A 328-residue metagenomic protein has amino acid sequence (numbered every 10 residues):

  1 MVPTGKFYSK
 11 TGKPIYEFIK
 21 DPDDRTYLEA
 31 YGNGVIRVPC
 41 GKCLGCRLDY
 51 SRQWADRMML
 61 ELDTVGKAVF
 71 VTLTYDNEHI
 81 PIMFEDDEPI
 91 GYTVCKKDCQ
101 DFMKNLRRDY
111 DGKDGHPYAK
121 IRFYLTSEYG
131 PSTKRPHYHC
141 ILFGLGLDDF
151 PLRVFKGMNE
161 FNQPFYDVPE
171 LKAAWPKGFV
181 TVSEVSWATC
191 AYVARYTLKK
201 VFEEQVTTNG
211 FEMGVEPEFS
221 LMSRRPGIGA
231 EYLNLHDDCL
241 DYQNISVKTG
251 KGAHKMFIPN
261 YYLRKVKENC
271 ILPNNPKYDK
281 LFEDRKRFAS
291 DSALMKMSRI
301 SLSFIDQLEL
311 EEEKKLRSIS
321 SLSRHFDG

Functional and structural regions predicted by a protein language model:
M1-K20, N260-G328: Long non-globular sequence segments
M1-R57, M297: DNA replication initiation on ssDNA origins
V38-G41, V65-F70, K120, K177 (+1 more regions): Sequence-level motif detector for i,i+2 pairs with an aromatic at +2
C40-T64, T189-K200: Short, Φ-rich (hydrophobic/aromatic) sequence segments
L44, T72, Y124-T126, T181-S183 (+1 more regions): Residues in well-ordered beta-strands of folded domains
D49-S132: Signature for HUH/AEP ssDNA processing cores
H116, G130-P136, L142-K286: Conserved His + Asp/Glu catalytic blocks
